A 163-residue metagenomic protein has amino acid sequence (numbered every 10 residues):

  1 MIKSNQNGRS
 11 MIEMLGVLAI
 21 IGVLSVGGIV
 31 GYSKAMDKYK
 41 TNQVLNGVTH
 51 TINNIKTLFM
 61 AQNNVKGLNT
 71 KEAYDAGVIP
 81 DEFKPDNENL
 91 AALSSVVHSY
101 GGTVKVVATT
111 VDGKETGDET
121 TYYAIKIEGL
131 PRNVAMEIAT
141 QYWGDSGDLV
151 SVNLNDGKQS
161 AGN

Functional and structural regions predicted by a protein language model:
M1-G47: N-terminal single-pass transmembrane signal-anchor helix
I2, I12, I20-I21, I29 (+4 more regions): Weak global preference for isoleucine
S33-L68, E72: Membrane-proximal N-terminal amphipathic helix
A61-N163: Periplasmic/extracellular, small/polar-rich flexible segments of pilin-like filament-forming proteins
